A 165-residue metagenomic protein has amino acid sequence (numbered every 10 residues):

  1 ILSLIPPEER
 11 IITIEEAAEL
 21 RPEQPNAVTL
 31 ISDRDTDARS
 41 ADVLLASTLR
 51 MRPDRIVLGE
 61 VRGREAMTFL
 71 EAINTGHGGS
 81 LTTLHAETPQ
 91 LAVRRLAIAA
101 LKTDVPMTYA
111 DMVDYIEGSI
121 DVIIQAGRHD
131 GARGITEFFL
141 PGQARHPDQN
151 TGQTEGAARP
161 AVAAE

Functional and structural regions predicted by a protein language model:
L2-S47, A92-L96: P-loop NTPase switch/communication element
E15-P25, T48-V122, R128, G134-Q143: Conserved P-loop NTPase nucleotide-binding/switch module
D35, P106-A110, A144-G152: Hydrophobic/basic alpha-helical segments enriched in Actinobacteria
P147-E165: C-terminal regions of RecA-like/P-loop NTPase motor modules
